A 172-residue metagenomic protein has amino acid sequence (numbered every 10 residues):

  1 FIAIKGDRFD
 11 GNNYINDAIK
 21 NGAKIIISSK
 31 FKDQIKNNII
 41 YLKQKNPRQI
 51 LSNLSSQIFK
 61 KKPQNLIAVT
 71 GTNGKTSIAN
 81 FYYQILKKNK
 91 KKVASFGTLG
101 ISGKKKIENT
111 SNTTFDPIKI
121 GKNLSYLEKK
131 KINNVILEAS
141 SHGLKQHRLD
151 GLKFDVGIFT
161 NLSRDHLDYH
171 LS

Functional and structural regions predicted by a protein language model:
F1-N53: N-terminal leader/targeting and accessory segments in enzymes
Q49-S172: Phosphate-binding loop of NTP-binding sites
